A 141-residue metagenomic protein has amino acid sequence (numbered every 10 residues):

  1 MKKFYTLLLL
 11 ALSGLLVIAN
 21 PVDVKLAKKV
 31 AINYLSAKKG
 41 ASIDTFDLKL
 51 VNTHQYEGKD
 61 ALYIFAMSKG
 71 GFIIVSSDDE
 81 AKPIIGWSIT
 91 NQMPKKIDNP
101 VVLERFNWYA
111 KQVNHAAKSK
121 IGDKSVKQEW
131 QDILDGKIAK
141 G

Functional and structural regions predicted by a protein language model:
M1-K25: Bacterial Sec-dependent N-terminal signal peptides
V17, V22-V24, V30, V51 (+4 more regions): Extended aliphatic helical segments
I18-K29, N33, G122-D123, Q131-D135 (+1 more regions): Sec-dependent signal peptide cleavage junction
N20-H54: Short, non-transmembrane alpha-helical segments in secretory-pathway proteins
Y56-G141: Active-site-adjacent structural elements in enzyme catalytic domains
